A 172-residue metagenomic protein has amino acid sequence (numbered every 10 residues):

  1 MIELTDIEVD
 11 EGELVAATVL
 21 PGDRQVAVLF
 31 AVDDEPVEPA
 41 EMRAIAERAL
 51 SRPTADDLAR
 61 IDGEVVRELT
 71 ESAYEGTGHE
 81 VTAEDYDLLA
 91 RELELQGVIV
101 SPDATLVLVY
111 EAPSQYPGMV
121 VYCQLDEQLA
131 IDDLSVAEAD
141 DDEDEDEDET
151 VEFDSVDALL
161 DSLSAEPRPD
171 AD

Functional and structural regions predicted by a protein language model:
M1-E8, V15-A17, I99-D172: Acidic, proline/glycine-rich low-complexity IDRs
M1-T77: Long, contiguous N-terminal structural blocks used for assembly/anchoring
A40, A44, R67, E84-D87 (+2 more regions): Polar/charged alpha-helical tracts
A55-V120, Q124-L125: Amphipathic protein-protein interaction modules
